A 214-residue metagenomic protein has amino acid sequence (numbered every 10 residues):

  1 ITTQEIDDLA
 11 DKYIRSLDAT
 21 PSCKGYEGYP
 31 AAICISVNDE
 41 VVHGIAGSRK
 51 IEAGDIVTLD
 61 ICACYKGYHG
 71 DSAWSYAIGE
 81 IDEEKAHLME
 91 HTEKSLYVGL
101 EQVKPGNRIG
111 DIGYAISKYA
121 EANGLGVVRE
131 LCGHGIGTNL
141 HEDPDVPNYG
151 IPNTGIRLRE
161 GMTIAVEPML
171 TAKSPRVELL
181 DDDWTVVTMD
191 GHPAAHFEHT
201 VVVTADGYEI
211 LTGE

Functional and structural regions predicted by a protein language model:
I1-E214: Active-site neighborhoods and metal-handling regions in enzymes and metal-associated proteins
